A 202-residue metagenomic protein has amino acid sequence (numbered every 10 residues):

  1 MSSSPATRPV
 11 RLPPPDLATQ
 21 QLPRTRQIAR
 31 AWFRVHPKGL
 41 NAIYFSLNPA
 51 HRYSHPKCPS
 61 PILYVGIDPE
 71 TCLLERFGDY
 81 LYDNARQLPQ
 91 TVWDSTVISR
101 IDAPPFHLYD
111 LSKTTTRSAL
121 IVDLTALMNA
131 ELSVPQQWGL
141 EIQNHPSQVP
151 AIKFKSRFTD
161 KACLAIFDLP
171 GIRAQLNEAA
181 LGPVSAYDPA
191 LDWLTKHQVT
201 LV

Functional and structural regions predicted by a protein language model:
M1-L47, S54-P56, D79-V202: Active-site and NAD+-binding cores of ADP-ribose-processing enzymes
S54-N84: Extended catalytic/binding region for NAD+/ADP-ribose chemistry, centered on the ART fold
